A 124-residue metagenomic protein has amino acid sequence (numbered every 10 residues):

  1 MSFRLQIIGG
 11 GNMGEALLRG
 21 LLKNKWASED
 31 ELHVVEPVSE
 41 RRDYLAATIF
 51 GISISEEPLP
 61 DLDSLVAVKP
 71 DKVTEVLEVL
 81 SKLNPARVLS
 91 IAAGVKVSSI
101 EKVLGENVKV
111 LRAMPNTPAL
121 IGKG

Functional and structural regions predicted by a protein language model:
M1-E56: NAD(P)+-binding Rossmann beta1-loop-alpha1 motif at the extreme N-terminus of oxidoreductases
S28-D30, L89, G124: A generic structural signal for short beta-strands and their flanking turns/coil linkers
T48-I49, S53, E57-G122: Rossmann-like NAD(P)(H) cofactor-binding subdomain of soluble oxidoreductases
